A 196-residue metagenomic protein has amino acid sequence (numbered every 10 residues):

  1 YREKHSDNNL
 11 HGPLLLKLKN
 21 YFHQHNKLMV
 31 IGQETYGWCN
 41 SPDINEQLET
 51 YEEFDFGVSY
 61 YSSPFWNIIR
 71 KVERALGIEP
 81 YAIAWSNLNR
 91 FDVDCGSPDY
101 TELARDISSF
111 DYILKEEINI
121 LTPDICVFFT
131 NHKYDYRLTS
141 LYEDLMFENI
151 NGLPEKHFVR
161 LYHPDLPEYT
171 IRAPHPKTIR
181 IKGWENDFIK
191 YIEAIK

Functional and structural regions predicted by a protein language model:
Y1-Y61, I113-E117, H157-H163, A194-K196: Active-site and ligand/interface coordination hotspots across diverse enzymes and nucleic-acid-associated assemblies
H23-L28, A75-A82, R160-I171: Beta-strand-turn-beta hairpins that frame and shape the catalytic cleft of phosphate-ester-processing enzymes
M29-V30, A84-W85, V127-F128, R172: Structural recognition of the beta-strand scaffold that forms the well-ordered cores of secreted hydrolase catalytic
Q33-W38, N89-V93, N131-D135, H175-I179: Short, solvent-exposed loop/turn segments at secondary-structure junctions
Q47-S62, R90-I107: Surface-exposed cleft-lining segments at the edges of enzyme active sites
T50-A84: A short, flexible N-terminal coil/short beta segment enriched in small residues
D99-K115, R137-K196: C-terminal capping/extension of enzyme domains
L114-H132: Proline-aspartate-enriched helix->loop->beta-strand connector
